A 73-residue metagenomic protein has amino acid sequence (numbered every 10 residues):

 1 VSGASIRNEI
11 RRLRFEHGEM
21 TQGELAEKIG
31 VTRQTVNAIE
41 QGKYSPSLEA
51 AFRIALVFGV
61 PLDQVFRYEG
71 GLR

Functional and structural regions predicted by a protein language model:
V1-G18: A short, Lys/Arg-rich alpha-helix, primarily the initiator
N8, E19-M20, P46-E49: Residue-level signal for the short linker/turn that defines the boundary of a DNA-recognition helix
R11, G23, F52: Residues within the helices of the helix-turn-helix
F15, G30, Q41, G70: Residue-level detection of the helix-turn-helix DNA-binding "recognition helix"
F15-E16, E27, L56: Alpha-helical residues within the helix-turn-helix
E19-A38: Short alpha-helical DNA-recognition segment
E49-Q64: DNA major-groove recognition helix of helix-turn-helix/homeodomain DNA-binding modules
L56, F66-R73: Short, charged recognition helix plus adjacent turn of helix-turn-helix-like nucleic-acid-binding domains
